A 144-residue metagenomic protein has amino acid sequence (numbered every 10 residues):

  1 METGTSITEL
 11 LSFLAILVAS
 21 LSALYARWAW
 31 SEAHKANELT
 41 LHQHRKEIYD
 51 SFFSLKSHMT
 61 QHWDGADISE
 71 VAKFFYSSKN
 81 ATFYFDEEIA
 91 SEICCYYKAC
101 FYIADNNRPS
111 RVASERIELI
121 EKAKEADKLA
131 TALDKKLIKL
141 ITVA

Functional and structural regions predicted by a protein language model:
M1-A36: Membrane-embedded hydrophobic alpha-helical segments
W28-A144: Conserved non-transmembrane functional hotspots
